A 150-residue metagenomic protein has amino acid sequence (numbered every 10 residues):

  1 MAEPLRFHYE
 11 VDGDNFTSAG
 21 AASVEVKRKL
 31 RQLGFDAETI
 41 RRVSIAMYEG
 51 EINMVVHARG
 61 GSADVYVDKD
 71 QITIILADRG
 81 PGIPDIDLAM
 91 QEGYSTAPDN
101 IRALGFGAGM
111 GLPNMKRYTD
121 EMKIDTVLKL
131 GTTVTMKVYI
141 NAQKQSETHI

Functional and structural regions predicted by a protein language model:
M1-I45, S146-I150: Bergerat-fold GHKL ATPase/HATPase_c domain
M1-Y9, E51-I150: Conserved beta-strand-loop-beta-strand hairpin that lines the nucleotide-binding pocket of ATP/GTP-utilizing enzymes
S44-Y48, I52: Short acidic amphipathic alpha-helix that forms the conserved interface helix of the HATPase_c
